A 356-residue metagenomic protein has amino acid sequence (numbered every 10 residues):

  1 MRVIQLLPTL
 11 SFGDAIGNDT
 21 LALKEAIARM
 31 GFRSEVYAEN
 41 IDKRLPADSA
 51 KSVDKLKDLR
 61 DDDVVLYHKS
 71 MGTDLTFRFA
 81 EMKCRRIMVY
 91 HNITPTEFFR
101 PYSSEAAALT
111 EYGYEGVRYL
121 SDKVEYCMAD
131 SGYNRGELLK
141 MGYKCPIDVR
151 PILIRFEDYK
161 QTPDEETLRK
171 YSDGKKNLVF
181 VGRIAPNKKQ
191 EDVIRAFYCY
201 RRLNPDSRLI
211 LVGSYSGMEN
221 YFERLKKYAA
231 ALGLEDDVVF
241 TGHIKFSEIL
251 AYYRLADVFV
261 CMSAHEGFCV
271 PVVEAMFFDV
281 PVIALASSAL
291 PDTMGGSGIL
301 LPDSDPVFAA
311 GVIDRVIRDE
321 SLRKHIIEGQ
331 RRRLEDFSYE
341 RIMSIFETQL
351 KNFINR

Functional and structural regions predicted by a protein language model:
E39-D42, R208-K226: Glycosyltransferase donor-sugar binding loop
S121-P163: Donor nucleotide-sugar binding/catalytic pocket of nucleotide-sugar-dependent glycosyltransferases
M128, R169-K188, I194-F197, I210: Conserved donor-binding/catalytic core segment of Leloir-type glycosyltransferases
F222-S247: Nucleotide-activated donor-binding/catalytic signature segment of Leloir-type glycosyltransferases, i.e., the conserved
I244, A251-A256: Short alpha-helical donor nucleotide-sugar binding micro-motif in glycosyltransferases
A264: Aromatic "clamp/platform" in nucleotide-sugar-dependent glycosyltransferases that forms part of the donor/acceptor
V272, P281-A284: Short hydrophobic beta-strand element within catalytic cores of glycosyltransferases and related nucleotide-activated
I299-V307, R315-E320: Conserved acidic donor-binding segment of nucleotide-sugar-dependent glycosyltransferases
